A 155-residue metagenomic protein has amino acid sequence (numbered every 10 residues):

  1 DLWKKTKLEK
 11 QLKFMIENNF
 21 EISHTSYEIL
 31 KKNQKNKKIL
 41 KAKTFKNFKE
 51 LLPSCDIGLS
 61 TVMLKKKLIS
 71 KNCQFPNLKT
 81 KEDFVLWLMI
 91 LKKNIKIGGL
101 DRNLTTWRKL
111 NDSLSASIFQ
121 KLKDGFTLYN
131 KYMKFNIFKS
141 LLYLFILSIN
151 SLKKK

Functional and structural regions predicted by a protein language model:
D1, I29-L30, I69, T105: Short, solvent-exposed loop/turn segments at secondary-structure junctions
L2-K7, I29, L64, E82 (+1 more regions): Hydrophobic/aromatic residue at the end of a short beta strand that borders the catalytic acidic motif
W3, M15, K79: Glycosyltransferase donor-binding loop in the core domain
W3, S23, G98-G99: Paired acidic/hydrophobic, glycine-rich loop segments that form the ligand-binding mouth/hinge of periplasmic-binding
T6-K38: Conserved donor NDP-sugar-binding/catalytic core segment of glycosyltransferases
E9, K13, V85, T127: Active-site phosphate/pyrophosphate-handling residues
K41-Q120: Conserved nucleotide-sugar donor-binding catalytic segment
I97, N111-K155: Non-catalytic, C-terminal membrane-associated alpha-helical segments of glycosyltransferases
